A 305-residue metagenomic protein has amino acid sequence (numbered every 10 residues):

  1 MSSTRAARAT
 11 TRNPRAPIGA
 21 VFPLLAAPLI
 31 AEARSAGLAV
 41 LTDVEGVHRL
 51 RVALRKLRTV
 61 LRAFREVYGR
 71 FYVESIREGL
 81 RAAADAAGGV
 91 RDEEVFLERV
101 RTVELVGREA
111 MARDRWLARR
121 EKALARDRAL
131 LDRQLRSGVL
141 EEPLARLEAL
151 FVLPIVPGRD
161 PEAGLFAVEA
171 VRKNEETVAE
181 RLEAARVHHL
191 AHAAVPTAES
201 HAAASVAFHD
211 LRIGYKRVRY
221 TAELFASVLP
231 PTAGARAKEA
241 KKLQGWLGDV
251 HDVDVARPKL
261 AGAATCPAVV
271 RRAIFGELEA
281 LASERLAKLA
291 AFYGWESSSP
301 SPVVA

Functional and structural regions predicted by a protein language model:
M1-A305: Cationic, histidine-enriched alpha-helical/coil surfaces that engage anionic ligands
